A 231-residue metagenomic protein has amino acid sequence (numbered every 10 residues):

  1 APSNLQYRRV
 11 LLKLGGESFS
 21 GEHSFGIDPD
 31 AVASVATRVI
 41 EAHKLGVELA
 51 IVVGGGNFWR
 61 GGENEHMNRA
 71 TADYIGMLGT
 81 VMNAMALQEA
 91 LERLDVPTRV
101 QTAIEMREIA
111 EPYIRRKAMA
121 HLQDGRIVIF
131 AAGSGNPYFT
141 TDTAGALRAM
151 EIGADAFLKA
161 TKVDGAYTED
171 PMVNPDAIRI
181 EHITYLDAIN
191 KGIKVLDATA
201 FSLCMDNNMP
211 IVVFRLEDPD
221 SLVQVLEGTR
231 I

Functional and structural regions predicted by a protein language model:
A1-I231: C-terminal catalytic "cap/lid" subdomain
